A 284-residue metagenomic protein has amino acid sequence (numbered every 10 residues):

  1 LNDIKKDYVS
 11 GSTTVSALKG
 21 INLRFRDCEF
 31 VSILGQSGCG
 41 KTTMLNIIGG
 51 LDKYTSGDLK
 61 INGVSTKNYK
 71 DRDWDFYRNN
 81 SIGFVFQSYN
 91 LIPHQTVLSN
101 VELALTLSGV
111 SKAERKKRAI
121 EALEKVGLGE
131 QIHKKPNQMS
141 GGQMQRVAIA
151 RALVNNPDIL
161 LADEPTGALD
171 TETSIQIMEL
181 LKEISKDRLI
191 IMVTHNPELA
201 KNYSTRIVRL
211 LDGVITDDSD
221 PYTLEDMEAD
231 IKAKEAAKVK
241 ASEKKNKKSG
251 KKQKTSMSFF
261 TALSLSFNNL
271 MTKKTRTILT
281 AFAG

Functional and structural regions predicted by a protein language model:
G49: Helix-to-loop junction immediately C-terminal to a conserved catalytic motif
G57-S65: Conserved ABC transporter NBD signature motif
V64-S65, E102, T106, A113-E130: Conserved ABC ATPase "signature" region
K134-N137, V154-N155, K186: Conserved signature/switch motifs of ABC ATPase nucleotide-binding domains
K135-Q145: Conserved ABC ATPase signature
L160-D163: Catalytic Walker B motif of ABC-type/P-loop ATPase nucleotide-binding domains
L180-M192: Conserved catalytic loops of ABC-family nucleotide-binding domains
N246-G284: N-terminal Sec/SRP start-transfer signal
